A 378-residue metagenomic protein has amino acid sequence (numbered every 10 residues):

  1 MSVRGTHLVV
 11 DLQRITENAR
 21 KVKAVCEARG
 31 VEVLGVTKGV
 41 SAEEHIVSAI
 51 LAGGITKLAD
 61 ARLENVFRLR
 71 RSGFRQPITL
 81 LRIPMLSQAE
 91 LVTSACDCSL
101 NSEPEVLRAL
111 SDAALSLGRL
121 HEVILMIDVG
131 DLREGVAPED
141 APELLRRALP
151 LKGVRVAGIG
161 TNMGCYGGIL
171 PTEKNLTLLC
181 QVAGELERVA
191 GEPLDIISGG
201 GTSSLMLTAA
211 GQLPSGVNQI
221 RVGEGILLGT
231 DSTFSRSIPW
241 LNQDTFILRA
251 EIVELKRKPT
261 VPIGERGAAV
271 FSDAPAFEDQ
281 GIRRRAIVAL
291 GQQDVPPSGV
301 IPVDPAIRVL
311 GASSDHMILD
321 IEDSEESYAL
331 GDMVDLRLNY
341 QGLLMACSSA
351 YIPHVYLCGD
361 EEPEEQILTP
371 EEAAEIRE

Functional and structural regions predicted by a protein language model:
M1-A19: Positively charged, low-complexity intrinsically disordered leader regions
M1-G5, E143, R147-P150, T233-Q243: Short aromatic-glycine motifs in intrinsically disordered, low-complexity regions
M1-R4, I50, Q280: Gly-rich Lys/Arg/Thr-decorated short loops/hinges at beta-loop-alpha junctions or inter-strand turns that position
H7-V9, V31-A190: Active-site-proximal beta-alpha core segment in soluble small-molecule metabolic enzymes
R14, N18, S102, L178 (+1 more regions): Soluble or luminal CAZymes and related metallo-dependent hydrolases
I15, K38, L69, L125 (+5 more regions): Conserved, mostly hydrophobic/aromatic
N18-K21, A28, G39-A52, N65 (+2 more regions): N-terminal capping/small domains of soluble enzymes
L176-E378: Active-site anion/phosphate-binding pocket segments in diverse small-molecule metabolic enzymes
